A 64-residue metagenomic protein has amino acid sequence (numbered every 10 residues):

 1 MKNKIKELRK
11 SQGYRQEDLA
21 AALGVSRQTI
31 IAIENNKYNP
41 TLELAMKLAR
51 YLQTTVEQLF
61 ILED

Functional and structural regions predicted by a protein language model:
K4-A22: Short basic helix-loop element that most often maps to the first helix and adjoining turn of HTH DNA-binding modules
E17, Q28, E57: Residues within helix-turn-helix
V25-Y38: Recognition helix of helix-turn-helix/homeodomain-like DNA-binding domains that insert into the DNA major groove
K37-K47: Short, basic-rich loop-to-helix N-cap that marks the start of a DNA-contacting helix
A45-A49, L59-F60: Hydrophobic micro-packing sites on short alpha-helices
Q53-D64: Short C-terminal boundary/hinge segments that cap the last helix of small helical domains
